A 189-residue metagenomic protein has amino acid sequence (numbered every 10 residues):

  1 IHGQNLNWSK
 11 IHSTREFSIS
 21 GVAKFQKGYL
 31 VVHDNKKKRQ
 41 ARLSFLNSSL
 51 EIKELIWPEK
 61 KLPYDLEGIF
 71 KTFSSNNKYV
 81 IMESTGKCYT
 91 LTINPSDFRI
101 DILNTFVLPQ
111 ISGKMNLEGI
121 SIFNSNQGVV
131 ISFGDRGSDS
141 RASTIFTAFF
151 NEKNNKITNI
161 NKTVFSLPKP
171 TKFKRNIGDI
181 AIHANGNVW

Functional and structural regions predicted by a protein language model:
I1-W189: Sequence/structural signature of beta-propeller domains
